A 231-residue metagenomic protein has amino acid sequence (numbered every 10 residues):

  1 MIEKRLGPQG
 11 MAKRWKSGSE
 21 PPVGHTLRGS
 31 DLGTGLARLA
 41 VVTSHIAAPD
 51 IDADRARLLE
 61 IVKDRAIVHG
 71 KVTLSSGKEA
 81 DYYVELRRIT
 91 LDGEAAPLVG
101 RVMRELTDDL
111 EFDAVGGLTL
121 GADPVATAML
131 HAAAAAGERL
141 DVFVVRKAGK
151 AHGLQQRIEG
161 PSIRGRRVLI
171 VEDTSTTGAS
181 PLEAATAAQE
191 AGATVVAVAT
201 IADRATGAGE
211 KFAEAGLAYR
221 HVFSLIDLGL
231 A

Functional and structural regions predicted by a protein language model:
M1-I2, M11, V23, V41-V42 (+1 more regions): Short hydrophobic transmembrane-like helices used for membrane targeting/insertion
L6-S17, P22-T26, T34-L36: N-terminal amphipathic/hydrophobic targeting modules at extreme N-termini, encompassing cleavable Sec/SRP-type signal
R38, T43-I61, T186-A231: PRPP-dependent phosphoribosyltransferase catalytic core
T43-L110: Active-site-facing substrate-recognition patch
S76, G160-R164, A191, K211-F212: Solvent-exposed alpha-helices and their adjacent loops that cap or buttress functional pockets in soluble metabolic
D109-D113, I163-G165: Short helix-loop-beta connector
F112-G121, A199: Short glycine-rich phosphate-binding loop at a beta-alpha junction
A126-L169, T176-L182: Short, glycine/charge-rich flexible loops or terminal/linker lids adjacent to PRPP-binding catalytic cores
